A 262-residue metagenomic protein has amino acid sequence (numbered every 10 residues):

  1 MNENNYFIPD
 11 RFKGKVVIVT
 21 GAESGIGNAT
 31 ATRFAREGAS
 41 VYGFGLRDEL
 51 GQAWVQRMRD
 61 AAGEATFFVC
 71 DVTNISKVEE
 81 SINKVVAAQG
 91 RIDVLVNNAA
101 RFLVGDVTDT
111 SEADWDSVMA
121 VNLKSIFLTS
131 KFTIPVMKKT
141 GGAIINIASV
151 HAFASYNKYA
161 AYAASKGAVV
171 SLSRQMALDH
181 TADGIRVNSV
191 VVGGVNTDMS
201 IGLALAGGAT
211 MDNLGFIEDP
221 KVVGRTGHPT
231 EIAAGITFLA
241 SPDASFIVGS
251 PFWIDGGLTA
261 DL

Functional and structural regions predicted by a protein language model:
N2-F7, A154, I236-T237, V248-L262: Short C-terminal tail/terminal secondary-structure segment of NAD(P)H-dependent dehydrogenase/reductase domains
E23-S24: Conserved glycine-rich cofactor-binding loop
V96, T181, R186, I247-G249: Short, small/polar-rich loop/turn modules that mediate ligand/substrate recognition or access, typified
D106-V107, D114-D116, I217: Substrate-binding pocket helix/loop in short-chain dehydrogenase/reductase
S130, S165, S173: Active-site helix of classical SDR
P135, L178-A182, S245: Alpha-helical segment proximal to the catalytic Tyr-Lys
S149: Residue(s) in the substrate-gating loop at a strand-loop-helix junction that position the organic substrate next
